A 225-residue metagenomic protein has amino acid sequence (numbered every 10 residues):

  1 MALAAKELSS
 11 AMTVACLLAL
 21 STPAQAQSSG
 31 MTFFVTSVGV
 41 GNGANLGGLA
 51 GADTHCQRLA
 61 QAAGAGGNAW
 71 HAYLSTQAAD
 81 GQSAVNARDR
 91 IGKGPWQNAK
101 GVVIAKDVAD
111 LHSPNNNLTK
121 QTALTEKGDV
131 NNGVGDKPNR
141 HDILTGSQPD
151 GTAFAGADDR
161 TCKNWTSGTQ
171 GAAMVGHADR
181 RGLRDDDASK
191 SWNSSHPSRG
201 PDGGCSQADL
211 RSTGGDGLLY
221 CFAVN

Functional and structural regions predicted by a protein language model:
M1-A5: N-terminal secretory signal peptides that target proteins for export/translocation
E7-L8, A26: Intrinsic disorder/low-complexity segments enriched in polar/small residues
S9-A19: Bacterial N-terminal signal peptides
S21-P23: N-terminal signal peptide c-region/cleavage motif recognized by signal peptidases
Q25-N225: Secreted/extracellular ectodomain signature
